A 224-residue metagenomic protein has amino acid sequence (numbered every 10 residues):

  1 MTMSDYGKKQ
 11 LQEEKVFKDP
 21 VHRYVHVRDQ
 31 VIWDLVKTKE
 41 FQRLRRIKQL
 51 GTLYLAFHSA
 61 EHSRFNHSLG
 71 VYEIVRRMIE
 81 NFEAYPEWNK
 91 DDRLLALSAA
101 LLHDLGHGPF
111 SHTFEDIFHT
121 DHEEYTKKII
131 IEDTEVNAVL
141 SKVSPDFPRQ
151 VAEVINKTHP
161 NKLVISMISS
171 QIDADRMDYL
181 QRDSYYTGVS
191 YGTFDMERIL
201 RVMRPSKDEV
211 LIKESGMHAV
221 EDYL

Functional and structural regions predicted by a protein language model:
M1-K48, L55-L97, G108-L224: Sequence-structural signature of the catalytic-core scaffold of metal-dependent phosphohydrolases that act on
L102, G106-H107: Short active-site segment of divalent metal-dependent hydrolases/proteases that encodes the spacing between
